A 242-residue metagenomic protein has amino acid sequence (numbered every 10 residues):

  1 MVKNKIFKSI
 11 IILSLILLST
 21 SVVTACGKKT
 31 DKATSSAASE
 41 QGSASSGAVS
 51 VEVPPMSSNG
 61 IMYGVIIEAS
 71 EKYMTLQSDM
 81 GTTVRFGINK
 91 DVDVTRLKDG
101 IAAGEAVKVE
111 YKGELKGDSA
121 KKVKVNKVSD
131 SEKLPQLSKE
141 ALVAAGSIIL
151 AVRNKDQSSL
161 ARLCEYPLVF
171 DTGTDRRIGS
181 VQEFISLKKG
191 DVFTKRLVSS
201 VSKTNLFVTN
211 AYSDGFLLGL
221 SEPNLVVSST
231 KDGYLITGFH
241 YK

Functional and structural regions predicted by a protein language model:
V2, F7, L15, S19-T20 (+2 more regions): Short, flexible, surface-exposed loop segments at domain boundaries
N59, D79-G81, L220-E222: Glycine-centered tight beta-turn/hairpin loop motif at sheet-sheet or coil-to-beta transitions
Y63, I185-K242: Exposed beta-sheet edge and beta->alpha loop/turn motif
M74-S78: SH3/SH3-like beta-barrel fold
T82-D99: Beta-strand/loop nucleic-acid-binding surfaces
K139-K155: Short, aromatic-enriched amphipathic alpha-helices that serve as compact interaction elements
D156-P167: Short, well-ordered alpha-helical segments enriched in acidic and aromatic residues
F170-R177: A short gly/proline-enriched turn/hairpin at secondary-structure junctions
